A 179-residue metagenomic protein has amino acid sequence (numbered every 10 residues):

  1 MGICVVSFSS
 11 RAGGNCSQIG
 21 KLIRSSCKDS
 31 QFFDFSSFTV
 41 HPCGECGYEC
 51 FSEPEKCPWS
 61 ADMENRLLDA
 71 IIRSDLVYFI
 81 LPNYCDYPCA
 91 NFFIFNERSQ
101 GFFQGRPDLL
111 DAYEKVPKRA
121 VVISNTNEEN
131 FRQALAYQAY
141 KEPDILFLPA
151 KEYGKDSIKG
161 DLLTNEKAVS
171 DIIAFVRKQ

Functional and structural regions predicted by a protein language model:
M1, L135-Q179: Glycine-rich phosphate/pyrophosphate-binding loop and the adjoining helix
M1-F102, L163-Q179: N-terminal beta1-alpha1-beta2 submodule of the flavodoxin-like/Rossmannoid cofactor-binding fold
F8-S10, F35, I123-T126, A150: Cofactor-binding loop segments of dinucleotide-utilizing enzymes, especially the Rossmann-like FAD- and NAD(P)+-binding
G13, E128-R132, K155-S157: Short, charged/polar "capping" segments at the starts of alpha-helices and the immediately preceding loops
F35-T39, Y113, P149-E152: A short, structured active-site edge motif that brings together acidic residues
A61, R106-L109: Active-site nucleophile elbow and catalytic-triad environment of alpha/beta-hydrolase enzymes
G101-Q104, A150-E152: Short, acidic/turn-prone active-site loops that include or flank metal/cofactor- and phosphate-binding residues
D108-L148: Short, glycine-/small-residue-rich phosphate/pyrophosphate-handling segment
